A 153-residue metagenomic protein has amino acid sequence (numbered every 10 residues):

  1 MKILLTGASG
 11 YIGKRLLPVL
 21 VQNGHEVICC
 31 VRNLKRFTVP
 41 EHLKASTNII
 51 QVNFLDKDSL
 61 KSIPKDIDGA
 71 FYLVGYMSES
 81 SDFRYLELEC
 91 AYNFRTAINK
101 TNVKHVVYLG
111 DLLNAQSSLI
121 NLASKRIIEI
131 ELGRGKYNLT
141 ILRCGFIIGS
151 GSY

Functional and structural regions predicted by a protein language model:
K2, E26, N48, H105 (+1 more regions): Structural signature of beta-strand start/N-cap positions in the alpha/beta core of ABC transporter nucleotide-binding
I3-H25: N-terminal Rossmann NAD(P)H-binding glycine-rich loop of SDR-like oxidoreductase domains
I3-L5, A70, V106: Conserved hydrophobic beta-strands of the Rossmann-like cofactor-binding core in SDR/related NAD(P)H-dependent
H25-R32: Conserved glycine-rich Rossmann-like NAD(P)H-binding loop of the short-chain dehydrogenase/reductase
C30, L73, L142: The conserved SAM/SAH-binding core of class I Rossmann-like methyltransferase domains, concentrating on the hydrophobic
K35-T101, L112-A115: NAD(P)H-binding glycine-rich loop region in Rossmannoid oxidoreductase-like domains and their noncatalytic homologs
Y76-Y153: Glycine-/Pro-rich loop/turn segments that contact NAD(P) or position catalytic residues in Rossmann-like domains
